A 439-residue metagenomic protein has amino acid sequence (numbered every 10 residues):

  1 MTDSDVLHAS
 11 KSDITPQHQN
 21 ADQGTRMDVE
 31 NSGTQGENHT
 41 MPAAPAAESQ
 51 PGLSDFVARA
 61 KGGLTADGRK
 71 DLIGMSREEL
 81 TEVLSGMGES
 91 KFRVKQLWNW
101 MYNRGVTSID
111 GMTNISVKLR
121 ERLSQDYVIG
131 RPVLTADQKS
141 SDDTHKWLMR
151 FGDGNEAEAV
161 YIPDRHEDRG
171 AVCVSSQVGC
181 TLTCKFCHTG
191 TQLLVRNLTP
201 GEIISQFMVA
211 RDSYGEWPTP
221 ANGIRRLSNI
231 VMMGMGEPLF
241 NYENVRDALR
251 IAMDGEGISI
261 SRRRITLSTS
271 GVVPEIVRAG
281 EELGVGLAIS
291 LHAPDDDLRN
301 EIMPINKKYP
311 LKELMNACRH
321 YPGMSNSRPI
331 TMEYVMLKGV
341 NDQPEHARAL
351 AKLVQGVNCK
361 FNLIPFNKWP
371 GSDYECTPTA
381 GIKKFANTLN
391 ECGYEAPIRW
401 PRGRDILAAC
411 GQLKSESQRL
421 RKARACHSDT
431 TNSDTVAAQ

Functional and structural regions predicted by a protein language model:
M1-E156, P163, N222, R319-S327 (+1 more regions): Auxiliary Fe-S-binding modules of radical SAM enzymes
R77, T181, V272-P274, D296 (+1 more regions): Alpha-helix N-cap/helix-start and coil->helix boundary motif
H145, A157, G170-V174, L182 (+1 more regions): Generic beta-strand structural signal
Y161, V174-V178, H188-T189, V231-G234 (+2 more regions): Short, structured patches in soluble enzyme cores that scaffold and shape functional sites
Y161-P163, N244: Residue-level structural signal for beta-strand termini and adjacent loop
R165-D212, E216: Canonical Radical SAM [4Fe-4S] cluster-binding loop centered on the CxxxCxxC motif and its immediate flanking residues
D212-P397: Conserved AdoMet/S-adenosylmethionine-binding subsite of the radical SAM
